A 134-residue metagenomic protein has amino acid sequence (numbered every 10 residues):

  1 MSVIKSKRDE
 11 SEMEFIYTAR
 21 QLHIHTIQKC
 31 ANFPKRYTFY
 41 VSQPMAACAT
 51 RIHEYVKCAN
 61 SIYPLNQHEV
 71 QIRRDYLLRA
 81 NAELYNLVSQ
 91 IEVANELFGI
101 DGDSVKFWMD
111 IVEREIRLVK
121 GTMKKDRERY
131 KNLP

Functional and structural regions predicted by a protein language model:
M1-P134: Amphipathic alpha-helical assembly/interaction segments
